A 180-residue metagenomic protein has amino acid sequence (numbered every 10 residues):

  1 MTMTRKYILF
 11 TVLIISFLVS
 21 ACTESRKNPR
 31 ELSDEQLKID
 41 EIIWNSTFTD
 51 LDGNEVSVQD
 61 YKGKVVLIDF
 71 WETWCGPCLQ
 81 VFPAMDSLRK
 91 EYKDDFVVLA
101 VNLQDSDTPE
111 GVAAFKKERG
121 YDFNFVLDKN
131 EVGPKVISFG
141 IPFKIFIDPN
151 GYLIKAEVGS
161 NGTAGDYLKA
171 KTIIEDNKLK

Functional and structural regions predicted by a protein language model:
T2-L9: Bacterial N-terminal signal peptides that target proteins for export
L18-A21: C-terminal motif of bacterial Sec signal peptides marking the signal peptidase cleavage site
R26-V58: N-terminal "domain-start" segment that seeds a small globular fold
K62, F70-S87: Conserved redox-active cysteine motifs that mediate thiol-disulfide chemistry, especially di-cysteine Cys-X(1-2)-Cys
K62-K64, D94, Y121-D122: Active-site acidic short loop of glycosyltransferases
V65-V66, P142: Alpha/beta-hydrolase fold active-site loops
L79-R119, L127-K135: Structural microenvironment flanking redox-active thiols in thiol-disulfide oxidoreductases
F115-D122, D128-I174: Thiol/disulfide oxidoreductase modules built on the thioredoxin-like
